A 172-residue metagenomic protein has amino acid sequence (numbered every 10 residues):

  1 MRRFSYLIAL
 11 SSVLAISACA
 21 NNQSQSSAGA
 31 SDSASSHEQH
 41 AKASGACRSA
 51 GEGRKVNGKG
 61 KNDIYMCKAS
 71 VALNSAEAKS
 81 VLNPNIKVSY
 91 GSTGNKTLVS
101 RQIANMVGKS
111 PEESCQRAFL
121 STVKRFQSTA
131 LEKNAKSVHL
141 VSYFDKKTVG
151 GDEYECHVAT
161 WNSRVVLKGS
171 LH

Functional and structural regions predicted by a protein language model:
M1-I8: Bacterial N-terminal signal peptides that target proteins for export
A15-A18: C-terminal motif of bacterial Sec signal peptides marking the signal peptidase cleavage site
A20-Q23: Bacterial signal peptide processing site
A28-K55: Post-signal peptide N-terminal segment of mature Sec-exported envelope proteins
R48, V56-V107: Compositionally biased P/S/T/G-rich terminal and signal peptide-adjacent segments that lie outside catalytic cores
N95-D152: Short, well-ordered alpha-helical segments
L140-H172: Surface-exposed short loop/turn segments
